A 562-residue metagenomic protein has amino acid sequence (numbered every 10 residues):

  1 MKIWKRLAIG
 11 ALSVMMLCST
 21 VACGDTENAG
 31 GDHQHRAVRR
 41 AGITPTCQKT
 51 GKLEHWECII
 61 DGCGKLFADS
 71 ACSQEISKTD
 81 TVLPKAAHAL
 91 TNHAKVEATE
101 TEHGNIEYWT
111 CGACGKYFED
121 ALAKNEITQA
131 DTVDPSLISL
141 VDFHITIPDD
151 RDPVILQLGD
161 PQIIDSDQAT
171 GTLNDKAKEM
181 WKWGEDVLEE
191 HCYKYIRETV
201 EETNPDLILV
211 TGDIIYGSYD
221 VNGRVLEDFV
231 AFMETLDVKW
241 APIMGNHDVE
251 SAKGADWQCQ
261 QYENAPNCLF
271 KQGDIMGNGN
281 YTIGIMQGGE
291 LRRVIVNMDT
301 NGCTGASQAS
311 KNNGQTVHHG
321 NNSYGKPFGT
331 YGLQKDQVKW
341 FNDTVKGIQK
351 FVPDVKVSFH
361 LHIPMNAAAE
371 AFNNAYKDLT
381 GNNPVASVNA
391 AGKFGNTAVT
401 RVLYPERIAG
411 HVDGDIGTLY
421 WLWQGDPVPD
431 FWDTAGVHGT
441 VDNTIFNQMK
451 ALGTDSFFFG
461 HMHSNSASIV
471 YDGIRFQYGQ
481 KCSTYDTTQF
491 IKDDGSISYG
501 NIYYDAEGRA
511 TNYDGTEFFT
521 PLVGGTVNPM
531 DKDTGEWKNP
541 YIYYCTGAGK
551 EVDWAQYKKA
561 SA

Functional and structural regions predicted by a protein language model:
C18-D32: Sec-dependent signal peptide cleavage junction
N28-L137: Extracellular modular ligand-binding repeats in secreted and cell-surface proteins
P135-R224: N-terminal active-site segment of His-dependent metallophosphoesterases
S139-I147, E227-P353, N383-V385, A510: Extended active-site neighborhood of metal-dependent phosphoesterases/phosphodiesterases
I164-D167, Y216-Y219, P242-G254, C303-A306 (+4 more regions): Active-site environment of divalent metal-dependent phosphoester hydrolases
G171, I295-G439: Active-site-proximal loop/helix segment associated with metal-binding centers of metalloenzymes
L207, D378, N383, A390 (+1 more regions): Conserved beta-sheet core of the metallophosphoesterase superfamily
G212-A231, V249-C268, A371, A467-D472 (+1 more regions): Metal-dependent catalytic neighborhoods of phosphoester/phosphodiester hydrolases
